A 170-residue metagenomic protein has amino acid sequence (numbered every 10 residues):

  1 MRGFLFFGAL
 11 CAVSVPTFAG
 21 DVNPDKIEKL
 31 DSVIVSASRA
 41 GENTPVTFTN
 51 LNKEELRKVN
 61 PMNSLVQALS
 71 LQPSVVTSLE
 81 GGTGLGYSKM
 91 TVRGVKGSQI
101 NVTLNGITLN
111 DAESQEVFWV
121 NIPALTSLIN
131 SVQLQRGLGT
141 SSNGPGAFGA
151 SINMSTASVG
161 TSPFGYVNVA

Functional and structural regions predicted by a protein language model:
M1-N23: Cleavable N-terminal targeting peptides that direct proteins into the secretory/outer-membrane pathway or into
K29-M62, K89, V132: N-terminal periplasmic "start-of-domain" segments of outer-membrane beta-barrel proteins
L30-S32, N43-F48, Q72, Y87 (+4 more regions): Extracytoplasmic
A37-R39, V92-K96, L104-G106, R136 (+2 more regions): Flexible glycine-/small-residue-rich
G41-E42, S78, Q99, L109-N110 (+1 more regions): Short beta-strands and strand-coil junctions in structured, solvent-facing domains, enriched
V66, S70-T108, N130: Extracytoplasmic beta-strand/coil segments of soluble accessory domains associated with Gram-negative outer-membrane
T91, T108-R136: Short acidic/polar hinge/loop motifs at secondary-structure boundaries that mediate gating or recognition
P123-N168: A beta-strand signature from Gram-negative outer-membrane beta-barrel systems, especially the internal plug domain
